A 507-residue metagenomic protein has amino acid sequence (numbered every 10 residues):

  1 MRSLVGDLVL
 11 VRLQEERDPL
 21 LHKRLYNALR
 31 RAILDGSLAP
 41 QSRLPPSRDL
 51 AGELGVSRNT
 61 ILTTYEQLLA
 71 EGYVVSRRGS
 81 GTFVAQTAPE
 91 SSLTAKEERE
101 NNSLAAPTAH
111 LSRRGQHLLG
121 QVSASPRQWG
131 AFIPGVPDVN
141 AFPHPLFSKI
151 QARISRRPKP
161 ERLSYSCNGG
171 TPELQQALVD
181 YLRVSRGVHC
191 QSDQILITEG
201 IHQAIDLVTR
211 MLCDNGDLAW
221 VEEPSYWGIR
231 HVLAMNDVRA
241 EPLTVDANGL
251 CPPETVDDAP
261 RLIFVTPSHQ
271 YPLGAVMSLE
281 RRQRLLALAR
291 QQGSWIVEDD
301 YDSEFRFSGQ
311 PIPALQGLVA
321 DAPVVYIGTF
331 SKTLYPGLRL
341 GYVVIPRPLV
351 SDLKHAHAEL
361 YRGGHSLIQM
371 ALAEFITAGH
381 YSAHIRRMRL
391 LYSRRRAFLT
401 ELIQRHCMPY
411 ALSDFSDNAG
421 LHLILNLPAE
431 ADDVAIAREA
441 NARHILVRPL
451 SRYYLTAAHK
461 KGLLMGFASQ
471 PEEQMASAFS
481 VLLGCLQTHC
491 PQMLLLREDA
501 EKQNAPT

Functional and structural regions predicted by a protein language model:
M1-I154, P348, K354, A358-H365 (+7 more regions): N-terminal basic, amphipathic alpha-helical segments
P137, P267-Y271, K332: Short glycine-rich anion-binding loops that position phosphate/pyrophosphate groups of nucleotides and phosphorylated
Q151-Q292, E304-F305, Q310-D321, V325 (+4 more regions): Conserved core of the PLP fold type I
V221, P242, E298, L372 (+1 more regions): Hydrophobic residues in well-ordered beta-strands that form the structural core
V319-D352: Active-site PLP attachment segment
Y342, M370-A378: Helix-loop "lid/cap" segments that line or gate small-molecule binding pockets
Y453-A457: AMP-binding (ANL) adenylation modules
